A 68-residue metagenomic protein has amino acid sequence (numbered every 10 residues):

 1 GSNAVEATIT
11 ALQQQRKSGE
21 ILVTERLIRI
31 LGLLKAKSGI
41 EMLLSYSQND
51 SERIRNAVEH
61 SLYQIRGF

Functional and structural regions predicted by a protein language model:
G1-S2, T10-Q14, I21-A36, S45 (+1 more regions): Structural detector for internal amphipathic alpha-helices that build alpha-solenoid repeat scaffolds
